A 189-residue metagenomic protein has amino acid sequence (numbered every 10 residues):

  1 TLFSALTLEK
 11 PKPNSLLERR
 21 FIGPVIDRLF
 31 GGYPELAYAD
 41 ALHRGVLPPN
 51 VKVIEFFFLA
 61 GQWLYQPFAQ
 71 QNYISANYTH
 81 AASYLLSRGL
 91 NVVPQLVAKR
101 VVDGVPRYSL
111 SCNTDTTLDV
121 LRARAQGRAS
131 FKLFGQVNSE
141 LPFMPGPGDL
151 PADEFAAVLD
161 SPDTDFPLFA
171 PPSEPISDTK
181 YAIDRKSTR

Functional and structural regions predicted by a protein language model:
T1-R189: Conserved alpha/beta enzyme-core scaffold
